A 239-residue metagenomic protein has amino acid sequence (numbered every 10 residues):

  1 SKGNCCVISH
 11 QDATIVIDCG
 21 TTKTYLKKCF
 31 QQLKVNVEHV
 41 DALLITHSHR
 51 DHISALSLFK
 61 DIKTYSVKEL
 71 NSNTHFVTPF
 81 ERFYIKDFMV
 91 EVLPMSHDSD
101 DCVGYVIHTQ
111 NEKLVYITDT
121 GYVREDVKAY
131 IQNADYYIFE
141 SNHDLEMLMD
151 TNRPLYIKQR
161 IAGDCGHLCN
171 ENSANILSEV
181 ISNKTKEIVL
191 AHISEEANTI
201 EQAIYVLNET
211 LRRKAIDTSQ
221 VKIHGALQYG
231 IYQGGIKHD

Functional and structural regions predicted by a protein language model:
S1-Q31, D101-D119, Y136: Conserved beta-strand hairpin/beta-sheet module of binuclear metal-dependent hydrolase folds, prominently
G3, N71-N73, E81-K86, D98-S99 (+1 more regions): A short acidic, often aromatic-flanked loop/helix-cap motif at beta-alpha or helix-coil junctions that lines enzyme
C19-T21, S48, M95-D98, T118-Y122 (+2 more regions): Active-site metal-binding loops of divalent metal-dependent hydrolases
T22-S66: Active-site metal-binding motif and surrounding structural segment of the metallo-beta-lactamase
K60-S66, N71-E91, F139: Active-site regions of enzymes building and remodeling cell-envelope glycoconjugates
E81-I138: Catalytic core of the metallo-beta-lactamase
E125-A226: Cap/insert and terminal regions of metallo-dependent hydrolase folds
S219-D239: Short, basic/aromatic-enriched C-terminal tail that caps enzymatic domains
